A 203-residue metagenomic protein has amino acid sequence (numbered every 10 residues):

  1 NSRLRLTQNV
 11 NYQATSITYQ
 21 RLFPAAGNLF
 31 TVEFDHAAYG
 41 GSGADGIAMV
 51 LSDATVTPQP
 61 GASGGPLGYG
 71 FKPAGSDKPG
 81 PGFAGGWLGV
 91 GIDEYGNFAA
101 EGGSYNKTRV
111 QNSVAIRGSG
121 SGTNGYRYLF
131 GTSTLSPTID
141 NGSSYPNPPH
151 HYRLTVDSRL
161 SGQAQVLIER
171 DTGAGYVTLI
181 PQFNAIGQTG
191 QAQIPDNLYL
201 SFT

Functional and structural regions predicted by a protein language model:
N1-T203: Polar, low-complexity loop segments and adjacent catalytic/binding residues used for recognizing and processing sugar
